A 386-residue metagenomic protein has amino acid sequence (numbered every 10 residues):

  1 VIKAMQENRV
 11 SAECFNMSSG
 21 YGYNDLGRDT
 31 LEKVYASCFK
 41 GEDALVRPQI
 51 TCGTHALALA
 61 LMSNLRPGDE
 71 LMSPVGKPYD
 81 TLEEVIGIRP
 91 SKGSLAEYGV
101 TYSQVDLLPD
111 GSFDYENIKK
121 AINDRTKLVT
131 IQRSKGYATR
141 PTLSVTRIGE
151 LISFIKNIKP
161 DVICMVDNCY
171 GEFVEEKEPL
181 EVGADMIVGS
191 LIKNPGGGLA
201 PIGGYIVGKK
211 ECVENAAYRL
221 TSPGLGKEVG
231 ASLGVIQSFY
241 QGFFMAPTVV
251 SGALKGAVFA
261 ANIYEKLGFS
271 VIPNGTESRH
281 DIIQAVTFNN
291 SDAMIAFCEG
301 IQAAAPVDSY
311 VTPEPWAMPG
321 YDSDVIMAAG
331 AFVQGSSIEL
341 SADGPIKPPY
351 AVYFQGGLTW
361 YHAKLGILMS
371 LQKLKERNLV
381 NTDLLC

Functional and structural regions predicted by a protein language model:
V1-T30, V325, P345-F354: N-terminal entrance/gating region of PLP-dependent enzymes' catalytic architecture
I2, Q6-E7, S11-C14, G22-Y23 (+6 more regions): Conserved PLP-enzyme active-site core in the AAT-like
C14, S18, L45-P48, I282-T287: Short glycine-rich or small-residue beta-strand-to-loop segments that form or flank ligand, phosphate, metal/Fe-S
S18-G22, L26-A44, A56: Long amphipathic N-terminal alpha/beta scaffold segment
F39-K40, L95-V100, E277, P345: A generic structural signal for short, non-catalytic loop/turn and secondary-structure boundary residues
E265-L385: Conserved C-terminal alpha-helix-loop-beta "cap" of PLP-dependent enzymes that closes/shapes the active-site mouth
